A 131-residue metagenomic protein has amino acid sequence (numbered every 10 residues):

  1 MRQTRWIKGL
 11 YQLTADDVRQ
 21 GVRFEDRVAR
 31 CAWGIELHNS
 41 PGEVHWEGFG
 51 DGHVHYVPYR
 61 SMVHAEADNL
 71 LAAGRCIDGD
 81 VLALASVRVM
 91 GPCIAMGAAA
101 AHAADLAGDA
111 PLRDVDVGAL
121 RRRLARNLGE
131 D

Functional and structural regions predicted by a protein language model:
M1-D131: Flavin (FAD/FMN)-binding glycine-rich loop and adjacent Rossmann-like elements that form
